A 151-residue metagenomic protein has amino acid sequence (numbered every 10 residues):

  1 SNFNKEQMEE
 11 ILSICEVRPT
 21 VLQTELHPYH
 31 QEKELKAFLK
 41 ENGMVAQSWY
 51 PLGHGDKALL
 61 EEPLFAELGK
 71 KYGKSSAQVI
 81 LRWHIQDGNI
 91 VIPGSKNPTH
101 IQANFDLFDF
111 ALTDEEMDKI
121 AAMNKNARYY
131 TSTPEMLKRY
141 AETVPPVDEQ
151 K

Functional and structural regions predicted by a protein language model:
S1-K151: Beta/alpha (TIM)-barrel catalytic core signal, keyed to glycine-rich beta->alpha loops juxtaposed to Asp/Glu that bind
